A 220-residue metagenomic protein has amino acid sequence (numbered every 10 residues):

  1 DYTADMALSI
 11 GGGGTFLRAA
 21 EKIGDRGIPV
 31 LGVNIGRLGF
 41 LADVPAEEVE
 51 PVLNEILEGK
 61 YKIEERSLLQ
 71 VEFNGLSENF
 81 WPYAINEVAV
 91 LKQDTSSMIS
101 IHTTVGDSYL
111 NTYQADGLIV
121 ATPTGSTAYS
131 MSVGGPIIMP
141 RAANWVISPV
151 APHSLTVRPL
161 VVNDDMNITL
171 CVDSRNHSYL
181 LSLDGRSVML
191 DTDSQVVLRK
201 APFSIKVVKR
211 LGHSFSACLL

Functional and structural regions predicted by a protein language model:
D1-A4: Short acidic low-complexity segments
G12-T15, L38, T124-T127: Short glycine-rich anion-binding loops that position phosphate/pyrophosphate groups of nucleotides and phosphorylated
R18-V33, F40: Gly/Ser-rich helix-loop-strand patches that form or flank binding pockets for ribonucleotide-derived cofactors
L38-D116: Catalytic core of DAGKc-family lipid kinases
V90, T95, G106-Y109, V157-L220: ATP/nucleoside-binding phosphotransfer catalytic cores, i.e., glycine-rich phosphate-binding loops
T103, G125, L181: Short aromatic-centered micro-motifs
N111-A115, V120-T156: Gly/Ser/Thr-rich active-site loops/lids in small-molecule metabolic enzymes that frequently grip phosphoryl groups
